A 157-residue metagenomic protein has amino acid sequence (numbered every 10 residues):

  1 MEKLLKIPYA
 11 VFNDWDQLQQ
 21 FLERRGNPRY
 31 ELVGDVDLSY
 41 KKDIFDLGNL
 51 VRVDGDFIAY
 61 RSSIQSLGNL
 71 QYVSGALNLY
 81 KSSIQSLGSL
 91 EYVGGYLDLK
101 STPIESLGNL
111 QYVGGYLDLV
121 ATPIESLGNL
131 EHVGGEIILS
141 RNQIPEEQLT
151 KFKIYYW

Functional and structural regions predicted by a protein language model:
M1-F12: Enriched but not universal
K3-L4, P28-R29, E146, K151: Structural boundary micro-motifs
F12-Y80, V93-G95, L99: LRR N-terminal entry segment and analogous cap-like coil->beta motifs
D43-D46, Q65-S66, Q85-L87, P103-L107 (+2 more regions): Per-repeat structural element of leucine-rich repeats
N49-V51, N69-Q71, S89-E91, N109-Q111 (+1 more regions): Low-complexity, polar/charged sequence tracts that form flexible coils or short amphipathic helices and often embed
V53, V73, V93, K100-S101 (+3 more regions): Low-complexity, intrinsically disordered tandem-repeat tracts enriched in small residues
Y60-S62, N78-S82, G95-T102, G115-T122 (+1 more regions): Extracellular beta-strand-rich, repetitive "passenger/adhesive" scaffolds that bind or process carbohydrates
D118-W157: Leucine-rich solenoid repeat scaffolds
